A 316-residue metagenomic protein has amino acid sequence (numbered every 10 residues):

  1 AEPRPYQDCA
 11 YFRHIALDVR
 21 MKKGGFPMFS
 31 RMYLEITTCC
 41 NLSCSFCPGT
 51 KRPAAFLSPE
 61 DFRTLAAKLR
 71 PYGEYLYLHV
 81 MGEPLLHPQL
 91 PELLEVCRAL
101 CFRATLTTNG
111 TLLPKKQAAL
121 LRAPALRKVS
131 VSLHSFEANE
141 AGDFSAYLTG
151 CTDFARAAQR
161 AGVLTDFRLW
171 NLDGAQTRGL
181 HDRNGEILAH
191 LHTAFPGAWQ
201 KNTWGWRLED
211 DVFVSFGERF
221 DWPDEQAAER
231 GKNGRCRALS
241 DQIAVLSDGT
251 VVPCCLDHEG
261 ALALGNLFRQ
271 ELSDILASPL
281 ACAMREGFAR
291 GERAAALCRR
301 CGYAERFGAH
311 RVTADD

Functional and structural regions predicted by a protein language model:
A1-M28, V251, L256-D316: Flexible mid-to-C-terminal extensions adjoining Fe-S/redox cofactors in radical SAM and related proteins
E2, Y33, T37-C40, E229 (+2 more regions): Residue-level signal for mature regions of secreted extracellular proteins and peptides
E2-K128, N139-D143, T149, G308-T313: Conserved alpha-helical substructure of the radical SAM core
E2-P3, Q7, L57, L100 (+1 more regions): Radical SAM enzyme [4Fe-4S]-AdoMet core and its adjacent flexible, acidic and glycine-rich loops/tails across
C39, F46, R235-A238, R300: Short, cysteine/histidine-rich loop/knuckle motifs that typically chelate Zn2+
C47, L86, R237, G265-F268 (+1 more regions): Generic, ordered loop/turn and secondary-structure boundary motif
H87, S132-L133, R156-L169, E292-T313: A broadly tuned preference for mixed-charge, low-complexity surface segments
